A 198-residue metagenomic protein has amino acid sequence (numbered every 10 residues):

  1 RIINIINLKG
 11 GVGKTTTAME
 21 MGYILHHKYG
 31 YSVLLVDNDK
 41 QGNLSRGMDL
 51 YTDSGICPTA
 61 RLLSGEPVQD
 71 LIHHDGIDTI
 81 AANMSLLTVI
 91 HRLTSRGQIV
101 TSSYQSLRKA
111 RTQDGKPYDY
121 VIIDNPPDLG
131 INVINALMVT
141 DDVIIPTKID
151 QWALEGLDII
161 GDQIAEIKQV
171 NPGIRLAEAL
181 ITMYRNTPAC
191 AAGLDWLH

Functional and structural regions predicted by a protein language model:
R1-H198: P-loop NTP-binding core
